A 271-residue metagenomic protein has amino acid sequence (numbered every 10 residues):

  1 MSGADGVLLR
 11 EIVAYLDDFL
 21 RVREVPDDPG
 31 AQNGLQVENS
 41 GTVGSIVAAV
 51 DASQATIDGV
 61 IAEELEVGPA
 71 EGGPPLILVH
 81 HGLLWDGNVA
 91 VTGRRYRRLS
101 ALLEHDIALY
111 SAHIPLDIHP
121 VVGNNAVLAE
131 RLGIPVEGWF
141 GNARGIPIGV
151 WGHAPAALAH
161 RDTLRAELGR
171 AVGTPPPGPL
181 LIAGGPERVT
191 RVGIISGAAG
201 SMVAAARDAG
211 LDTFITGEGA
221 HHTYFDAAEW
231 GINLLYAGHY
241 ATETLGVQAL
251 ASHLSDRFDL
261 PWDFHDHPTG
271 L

Functional and structural regions predicted by a protein language model:
M1-L271: Hydrophobic structural segments
